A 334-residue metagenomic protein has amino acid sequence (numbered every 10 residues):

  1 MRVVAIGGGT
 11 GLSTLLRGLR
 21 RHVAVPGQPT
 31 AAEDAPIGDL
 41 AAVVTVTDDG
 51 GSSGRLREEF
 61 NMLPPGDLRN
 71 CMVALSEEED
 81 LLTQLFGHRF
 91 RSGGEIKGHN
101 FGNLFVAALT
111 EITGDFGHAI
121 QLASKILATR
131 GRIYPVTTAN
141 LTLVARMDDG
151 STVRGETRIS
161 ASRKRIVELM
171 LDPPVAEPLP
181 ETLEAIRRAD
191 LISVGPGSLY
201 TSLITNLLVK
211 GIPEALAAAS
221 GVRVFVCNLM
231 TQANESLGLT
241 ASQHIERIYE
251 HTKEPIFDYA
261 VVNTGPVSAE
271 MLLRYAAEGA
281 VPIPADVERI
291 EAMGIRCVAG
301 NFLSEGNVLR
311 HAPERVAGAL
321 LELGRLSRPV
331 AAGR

Functional and structural regions predicted by a protein language model:
M1-V3, G38: Extreme N-terminal starter segment of soluble prokaryotic enzymes
A5, A42-V43, F225, V262: Structural beta-sheet core signal
I6-T10, G195-S198: Glycine-rich beta-strand-to-loop/alpha-helix junction loops that act as flexible
R17-V23, P29-A31, P36, V44-L63 (+7 more regions): Conserved phosphate- and dinucleotide-binding cores of soluble alpha/beta proteins, encompassing both enzyme active
T30-G38, V44-K164, A319-L321, L326: Electropositive, gly/pro-rich neighborhoods at or near active sites that engage anionic ligands
P135, A139-Y200: Active-site gating loop/helix substructures
G238-R334: C-terminal functional extensions of proteins
